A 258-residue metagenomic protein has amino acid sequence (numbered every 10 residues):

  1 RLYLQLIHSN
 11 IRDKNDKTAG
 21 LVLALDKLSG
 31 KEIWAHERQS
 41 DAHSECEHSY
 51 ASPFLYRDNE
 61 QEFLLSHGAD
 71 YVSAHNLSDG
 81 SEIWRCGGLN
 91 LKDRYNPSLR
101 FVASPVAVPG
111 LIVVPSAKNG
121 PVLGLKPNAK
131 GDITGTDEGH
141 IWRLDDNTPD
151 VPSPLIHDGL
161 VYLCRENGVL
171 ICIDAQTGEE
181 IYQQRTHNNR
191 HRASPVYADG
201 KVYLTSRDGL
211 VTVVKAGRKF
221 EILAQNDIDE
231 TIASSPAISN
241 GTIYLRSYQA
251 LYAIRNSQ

Functional and structural regions predicted by a protein language model:
R1-Q258: Noncatalytic, solvent-exposed loop/strand surfaces of beta-propeller-type extracellular/periplasmic domains
